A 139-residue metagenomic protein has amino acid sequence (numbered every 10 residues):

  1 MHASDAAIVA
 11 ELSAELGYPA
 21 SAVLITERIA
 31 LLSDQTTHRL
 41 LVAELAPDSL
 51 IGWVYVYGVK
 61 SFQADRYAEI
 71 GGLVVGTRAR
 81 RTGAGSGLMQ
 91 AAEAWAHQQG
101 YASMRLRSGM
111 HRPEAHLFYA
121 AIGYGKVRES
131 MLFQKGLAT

Functional and structural regions predicted by a protein language model:
M1, L73-V75, S108, Y124: Hydrophobic adenine-recognition pocket in adenosine-nucleotide-binding enzymes
A3-R66, G71, G76, M89-Q90 (+1 more regions): Acetyl-CoA-dependent GNAT
E15, R81, A94-Q98, G125: Conserved amphipathic alpha-helical interaction elements at protein-protein interfaces in regulatory, energy-coupling
R66, T82, Q98-A102, A138: Short coil/turn segments at alpha/beta junctions that flank glycine-rich nucleotide-binding fingerprints
G72-V75, R81-A94, L117, A121: Conserved acetyl-CoA-binding loop-helix of GNAT-fold acetyltransferases
S86, Q98, M110-E129, K135: Conserved active-site alpha-helix within GNAT-family acetyltransferase domains
M89, A96-S108: Conserved GNAT acetyl-CoA-binding A-motif
